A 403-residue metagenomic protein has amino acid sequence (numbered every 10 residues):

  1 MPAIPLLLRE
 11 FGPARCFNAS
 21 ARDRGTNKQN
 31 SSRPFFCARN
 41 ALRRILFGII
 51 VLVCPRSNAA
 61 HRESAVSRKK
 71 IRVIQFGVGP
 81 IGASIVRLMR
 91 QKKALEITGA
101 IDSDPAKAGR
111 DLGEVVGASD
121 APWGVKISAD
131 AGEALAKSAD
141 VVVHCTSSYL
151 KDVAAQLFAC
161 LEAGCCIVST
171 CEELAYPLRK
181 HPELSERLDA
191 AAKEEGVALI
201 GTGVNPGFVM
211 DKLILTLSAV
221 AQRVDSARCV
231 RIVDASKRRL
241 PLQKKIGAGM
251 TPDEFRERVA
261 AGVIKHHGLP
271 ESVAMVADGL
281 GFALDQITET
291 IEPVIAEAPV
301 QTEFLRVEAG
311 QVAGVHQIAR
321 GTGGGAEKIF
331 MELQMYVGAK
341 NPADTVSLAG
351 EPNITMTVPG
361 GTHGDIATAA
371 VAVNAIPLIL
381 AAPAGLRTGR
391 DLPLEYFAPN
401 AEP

Functional and structural regions predicted by a protein language model:
R22-Q29, F35, R39, R44-G48: Charged/polar low-complexity intrinsically disordered segments
I49-P55, A59-A163, L378: N-terminal glycine-/serine-/threonine-rich beta1-alpha1-beta2 phosphate-ribose binding loop of Rossmann-like
F76, S218-D344, T362, A369 (+1 more regions): Active-site-lining helix/loop region of Rossmann-like oxidoreductase modules
C166-V168: A short hydrophobic/small-residue beta-strand
E172-E195: Rossmann-fold NAD(P)-binding glycine/threonine-rich loop
F208-A219: Alpha-helical support elements that line or immediately flank enzyme active sites and cofactor-binding pockets
V337-P403: C-terminal helical cap and adjacent loop that interface with cofactors, partners, or active-site loops
